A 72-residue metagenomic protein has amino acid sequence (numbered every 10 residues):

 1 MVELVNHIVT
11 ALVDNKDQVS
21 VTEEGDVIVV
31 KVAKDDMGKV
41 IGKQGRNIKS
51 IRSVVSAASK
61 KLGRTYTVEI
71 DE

Functional and structural regions predicted by a protein language model:
M1-K39, R46, S50-E72: RNA-contacting regions in translation and RNA-metabolism proteins, encompassing KH/S1 modules where present
